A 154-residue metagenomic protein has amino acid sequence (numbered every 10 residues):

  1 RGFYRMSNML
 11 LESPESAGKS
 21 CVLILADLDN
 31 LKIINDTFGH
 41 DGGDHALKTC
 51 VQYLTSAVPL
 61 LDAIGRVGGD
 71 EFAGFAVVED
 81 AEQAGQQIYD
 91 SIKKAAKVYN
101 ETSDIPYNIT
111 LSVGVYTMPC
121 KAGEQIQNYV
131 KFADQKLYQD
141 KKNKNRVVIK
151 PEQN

Functional and structural regions predicted by a protein language model:
R1-V22, D29-P59, G65-G69, A73-G74 (+3 more regions): Conserved long alpha-helical elements within nucleotide-processing catalytic cores of c-di-GMP signaling and class III
L23, F72, L111-V115: A structural signal for short, well-ordered beta-strand segments
D36, F75-E79, K97, M118-P119: Residue-level recognition of strand-loop junctions within catalytic nucleotide-signaling folds
R66, K94-S112, K141: Catalytic core regions of nucleotide second-messenger enzymes
N100, N128-N154: Catalytic/regulatory signature loops of cyclic-dinucleotide turnover enzymes and related class III nucleotidyl cyclases
T110-M118, K150-E152: Short loop/turn motifs enriched for small/polar and acidic residues
